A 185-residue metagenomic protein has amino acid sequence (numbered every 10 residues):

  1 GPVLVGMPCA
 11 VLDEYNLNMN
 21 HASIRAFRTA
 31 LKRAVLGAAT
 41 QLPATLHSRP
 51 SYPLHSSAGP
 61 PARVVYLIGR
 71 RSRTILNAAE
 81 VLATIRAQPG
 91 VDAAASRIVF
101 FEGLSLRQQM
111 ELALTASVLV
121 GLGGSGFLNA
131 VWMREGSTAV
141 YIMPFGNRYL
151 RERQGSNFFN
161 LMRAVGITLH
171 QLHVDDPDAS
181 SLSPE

Functional and structural regions predicted by a protein language model:
G1-E185: The feature primarily captures lumenal catalytic ectodomains of type II secretory-pathway glycosyltransferases
